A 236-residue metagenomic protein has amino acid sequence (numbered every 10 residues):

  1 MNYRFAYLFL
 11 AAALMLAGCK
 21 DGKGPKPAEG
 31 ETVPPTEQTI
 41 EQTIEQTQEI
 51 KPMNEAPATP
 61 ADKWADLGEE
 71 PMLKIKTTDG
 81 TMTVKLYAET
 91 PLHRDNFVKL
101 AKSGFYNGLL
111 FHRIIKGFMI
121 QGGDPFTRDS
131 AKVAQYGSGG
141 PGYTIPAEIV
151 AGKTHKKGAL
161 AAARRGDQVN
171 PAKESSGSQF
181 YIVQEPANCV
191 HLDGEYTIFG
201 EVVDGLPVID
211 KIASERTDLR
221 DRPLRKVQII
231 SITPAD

Functional and structural regions predicted by a protein language model:
M1-A17: Sec-dependent bacterial lipoprotein signal peptides
C19-D236: Cyclophilin-like peptidyl-prolyl cis-trans isomerases
